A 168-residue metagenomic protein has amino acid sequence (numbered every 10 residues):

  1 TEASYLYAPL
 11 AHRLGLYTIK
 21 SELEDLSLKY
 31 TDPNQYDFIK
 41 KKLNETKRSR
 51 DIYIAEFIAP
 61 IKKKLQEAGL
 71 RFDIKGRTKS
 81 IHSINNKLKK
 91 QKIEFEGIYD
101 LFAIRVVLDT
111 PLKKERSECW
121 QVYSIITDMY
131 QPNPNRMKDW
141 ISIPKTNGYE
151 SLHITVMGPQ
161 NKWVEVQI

Functional and structural regions predicted by a protein language model:
T1-I168: Nucleic-acid processing machinery
